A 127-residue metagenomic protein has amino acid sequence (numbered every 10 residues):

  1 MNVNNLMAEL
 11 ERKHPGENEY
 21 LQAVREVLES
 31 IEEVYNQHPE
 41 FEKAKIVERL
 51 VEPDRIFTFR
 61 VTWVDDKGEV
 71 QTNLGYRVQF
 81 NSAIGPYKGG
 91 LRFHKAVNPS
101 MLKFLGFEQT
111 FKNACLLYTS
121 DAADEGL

Functional and structural regions predicted by a protein language model:
N2-E9: Charged, compositionally biased N-terminal leader segments and the immediate start of the first structured element
A8, P15-L28: Ordered core of a single globular domain
E11-P15, E29-Q37, F107-F111: Generic secondary-structure signature for well-ordered alpha-helical cores
E40-E69: Structured beta-strand/loop patches that form or line metal/cofactor-binding pockets in enzymes
E69-T110: N-terminal cap/recognition module
C115: Extended, highly charged clamp/arch subdomains and adjacent linkers that form or line substrate-binding channels
Y118-L127: Single conserved hydrophobic/aromatic residue that forms the stacking wall/gate of nucleotide- or nucleobase-binding
